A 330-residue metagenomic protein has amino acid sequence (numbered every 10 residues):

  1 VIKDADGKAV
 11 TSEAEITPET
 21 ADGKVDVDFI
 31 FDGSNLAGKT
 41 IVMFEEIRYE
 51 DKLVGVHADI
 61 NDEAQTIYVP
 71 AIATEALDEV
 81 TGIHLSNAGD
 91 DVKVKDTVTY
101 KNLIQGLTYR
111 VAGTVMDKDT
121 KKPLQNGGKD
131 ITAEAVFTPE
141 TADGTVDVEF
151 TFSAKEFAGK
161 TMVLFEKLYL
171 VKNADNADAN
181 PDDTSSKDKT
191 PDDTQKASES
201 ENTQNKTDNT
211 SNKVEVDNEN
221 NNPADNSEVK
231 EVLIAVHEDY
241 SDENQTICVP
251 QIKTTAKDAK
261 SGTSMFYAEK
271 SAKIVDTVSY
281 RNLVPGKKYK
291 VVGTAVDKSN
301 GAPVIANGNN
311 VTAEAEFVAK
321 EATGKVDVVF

Functional and structural regions predicted by a protein language model:
V1-F330: Solvent-exposed loop/turn and edge beta-strand elements of beta-rich ligand-binding domains
